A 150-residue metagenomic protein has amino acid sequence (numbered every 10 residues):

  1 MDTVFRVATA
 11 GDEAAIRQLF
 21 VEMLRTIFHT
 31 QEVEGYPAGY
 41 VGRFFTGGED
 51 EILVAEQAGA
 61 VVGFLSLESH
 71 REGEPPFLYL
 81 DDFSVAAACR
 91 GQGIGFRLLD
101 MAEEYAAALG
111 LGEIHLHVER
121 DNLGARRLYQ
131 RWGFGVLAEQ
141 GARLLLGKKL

Functional and structural regions predicted by a protein language model:
T3, V7-D81, A86, L99-M101 (+2 more regions): Acetyl-CoA-dependent GNAT
E74, Q92, L123: Loop/helix-junction capping segments adjacent to catalytic residues or to phosphate/diphosphate-binding pockets
V85, G91-E104, R127, R131: Conserved acetyl-CoA-binding loop-helix of GNAT-fold acetyltransferases
F96, R120-A138, L144-L145: Conserved active-site alpha-helix within GNAT-family acetyltransferase domains
A106-H117: Conserved GNAT acetyl-CoA-binding A-motif
G147-L150: Short beta-strand-to-coil "C-cap" segments at the C-terminal boundary of structured domains/repeats, marking
